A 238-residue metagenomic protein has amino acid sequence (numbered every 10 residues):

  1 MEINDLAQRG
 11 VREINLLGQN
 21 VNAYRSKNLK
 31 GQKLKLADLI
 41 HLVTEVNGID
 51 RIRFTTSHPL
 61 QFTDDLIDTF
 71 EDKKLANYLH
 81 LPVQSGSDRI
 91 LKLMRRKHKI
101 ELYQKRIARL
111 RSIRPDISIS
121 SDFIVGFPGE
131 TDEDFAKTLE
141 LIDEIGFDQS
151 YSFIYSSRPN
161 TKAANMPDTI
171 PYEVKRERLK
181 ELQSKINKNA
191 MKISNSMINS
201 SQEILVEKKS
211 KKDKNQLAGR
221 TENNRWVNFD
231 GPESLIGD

Functional and structural regions predicted by a protein language model:
M1-Y24, L79, E101-S112, A136-E144 (+4 more regions): Proteins enriched for Cys/Gly/acidic motifs involved in redox and nucleic-acid/cofactor modification
Q8-D132: Conserved SAM/AdoMet-binding glycine-rich loop
R25-T44, G48-I49, K97, S157-K188: Radical SAM enzyme [4Fe-4S]-AdoMet core and its adjacent flexible, acidic and glycine-rich loops/tails across
I49, A76-Y78, R114, S118-S120 (+5 more regions): Active-site lining segments that contact anionic ligands and/or coordinate catalytic metals
S57, L93, S150, F229-D230: Thr-Gly-centered strand-to-loop micro-motif
L66-I67, T138, D230: Short beta-alpha junctions and helix-cap segments that line functional grooves
L81, D122, I142, S150 (+2 more regions): Hydrophobic, well-ordered secondary-structure elements that form the walls of internal hydrophobic environments
N165-D238: Terminal RNA-binding accessory module
